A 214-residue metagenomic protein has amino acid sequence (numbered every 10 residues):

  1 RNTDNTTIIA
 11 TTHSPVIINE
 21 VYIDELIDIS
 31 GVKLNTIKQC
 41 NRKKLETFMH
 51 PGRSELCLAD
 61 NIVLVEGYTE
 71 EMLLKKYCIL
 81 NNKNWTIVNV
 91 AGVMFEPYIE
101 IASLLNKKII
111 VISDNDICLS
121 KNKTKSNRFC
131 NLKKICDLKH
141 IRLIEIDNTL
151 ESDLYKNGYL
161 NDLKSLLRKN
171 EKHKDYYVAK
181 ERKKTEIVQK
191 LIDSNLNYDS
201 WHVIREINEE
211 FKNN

Functional and structural regions predicted by a protein language model:
R1-T3, V16-N214: Acidic, divalent-metal-binding catalytic cores of TOPRIM and closely related two-metal-ion phosphodiester/pyrophosphate
T11-H13: H-loop/switch region of ABC-family ATPase nucleotide-binding domains
